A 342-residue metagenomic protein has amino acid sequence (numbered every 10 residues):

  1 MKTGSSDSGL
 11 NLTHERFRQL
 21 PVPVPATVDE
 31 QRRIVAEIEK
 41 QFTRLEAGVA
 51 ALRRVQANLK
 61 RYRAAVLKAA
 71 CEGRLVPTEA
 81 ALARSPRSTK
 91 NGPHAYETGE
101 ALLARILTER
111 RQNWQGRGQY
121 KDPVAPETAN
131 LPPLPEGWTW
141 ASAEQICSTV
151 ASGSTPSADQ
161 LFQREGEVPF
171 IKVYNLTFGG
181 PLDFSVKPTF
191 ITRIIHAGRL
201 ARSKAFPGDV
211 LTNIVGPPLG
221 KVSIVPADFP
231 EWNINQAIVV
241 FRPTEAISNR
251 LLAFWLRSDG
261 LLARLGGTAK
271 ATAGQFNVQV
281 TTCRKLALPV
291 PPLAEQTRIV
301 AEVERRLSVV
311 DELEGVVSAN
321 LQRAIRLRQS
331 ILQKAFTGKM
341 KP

Functional and structural regions predicted by a protein language model:
M1-D7, P156-A158, T177-I191, V210-I234 (+3 more regions): Short, ligand-facing micro-motifs at secondary-structure edges
K2-G4, T78-A83, R117-P126, P156-Q163 (+2 more regions): Short coil/turn segments at secondary-structure boundaries
S5-D29, I214, P218, E231-V239 (+2 more regions): A short glycine-rich beta-alpha junction/loop motif
S6, G198-R199, T272, G315-S318: Short, solvent-exposed loop/turn positions at domain surfaces that link secondary-structure elements or cap domain
Q19, T27-V35, K40-T43, A65 (+5 more regions): Non-catalytic DNA-recognition/assembly elements of restriction-modification systems
F42-L82, E100-Y120, E312-P342: Short amphipathic coiled-coil heptad-repeat segments
Q115-R117, A125-P126, N130-L131, T139-L182 (+3 more regions): Low-complexity, Lys/Gly-biased intrinsically disordered segments
